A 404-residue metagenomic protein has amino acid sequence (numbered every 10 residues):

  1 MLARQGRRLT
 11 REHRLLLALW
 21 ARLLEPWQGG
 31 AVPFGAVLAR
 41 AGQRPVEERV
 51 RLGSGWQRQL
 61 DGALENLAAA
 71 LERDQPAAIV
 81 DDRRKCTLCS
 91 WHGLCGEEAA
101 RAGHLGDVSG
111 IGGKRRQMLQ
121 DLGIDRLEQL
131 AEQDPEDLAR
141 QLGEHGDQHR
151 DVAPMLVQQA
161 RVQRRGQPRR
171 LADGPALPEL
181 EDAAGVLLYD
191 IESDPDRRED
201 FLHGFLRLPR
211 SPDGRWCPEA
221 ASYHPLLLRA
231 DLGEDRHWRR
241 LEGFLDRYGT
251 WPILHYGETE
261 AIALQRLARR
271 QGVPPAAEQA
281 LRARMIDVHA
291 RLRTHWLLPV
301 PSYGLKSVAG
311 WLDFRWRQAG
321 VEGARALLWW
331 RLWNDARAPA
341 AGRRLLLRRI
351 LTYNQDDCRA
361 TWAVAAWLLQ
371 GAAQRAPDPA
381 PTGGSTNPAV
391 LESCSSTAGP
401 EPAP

Functional and structural regions predicted by a protein language model:
M1-A70, A220-L327: Conserved DEDDh/DEDDy metal-dependent 3′-5′ exonuclease domain
R8-M118, L122, L127, A139 (+1 more regions): Long, low-complexity intrinsically disordered regions
R40, E47-A102, V308-A380: Acidic, Mg2+-coordinating catalytic module of metal-dependent nucleases/exonucleases that use a two-metal-ion mechanism
H92-D213, Y223-R229, E234: C-terminal extensions
P400-A403: Short, intrinsically disordered C-terminal tails of secreted or membrane-associated proteins
